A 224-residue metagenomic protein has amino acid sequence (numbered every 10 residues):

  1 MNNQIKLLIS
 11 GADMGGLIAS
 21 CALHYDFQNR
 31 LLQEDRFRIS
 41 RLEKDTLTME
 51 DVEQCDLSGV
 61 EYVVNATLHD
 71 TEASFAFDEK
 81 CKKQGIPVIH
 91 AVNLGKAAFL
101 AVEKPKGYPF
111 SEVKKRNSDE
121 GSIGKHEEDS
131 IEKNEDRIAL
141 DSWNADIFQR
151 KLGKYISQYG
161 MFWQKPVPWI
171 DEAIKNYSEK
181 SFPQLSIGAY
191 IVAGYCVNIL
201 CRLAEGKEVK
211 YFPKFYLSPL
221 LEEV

Functional and structural regions predicted by a protein language model:
M1-H24, Q28, Q33: Glycine-rich adenosine-cofactor-binding loop
N2-Q4, R36, G59-V60, G85: A general structural motif
L8, L47, V60-I191, P219: E1/E1-like adenylate-forming module used to activate ubiquitin-like modifiers and sulfur-carrier proteins
C21-Y25, E79, R202: Short, well-ordered alpha-helices that flank and scaffold nucleotide-derived cofactor binding pockets
Q28-T46: NAD(P)-binding Rossmann-fold cofactor-contacting core
D51-S58: Short amphipathic alpha-helix with an adjacent loop that forms part of the alpha/beta core around
G107, I191-V209: Oxidoreductase and adenylate-handling cofactor-binding alpha/beta cores
R202-V224: Phosphate-binding loop/pocket of nucleotide- and phosphate-handling active sites
